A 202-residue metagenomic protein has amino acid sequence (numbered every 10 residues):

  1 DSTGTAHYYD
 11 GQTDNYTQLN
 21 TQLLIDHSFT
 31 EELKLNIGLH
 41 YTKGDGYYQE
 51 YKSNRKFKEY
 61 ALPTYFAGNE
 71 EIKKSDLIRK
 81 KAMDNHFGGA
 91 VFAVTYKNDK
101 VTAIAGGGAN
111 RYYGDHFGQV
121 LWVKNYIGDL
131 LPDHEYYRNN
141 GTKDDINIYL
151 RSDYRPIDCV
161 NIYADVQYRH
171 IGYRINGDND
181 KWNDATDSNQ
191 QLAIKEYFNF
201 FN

Functional and structural regions predicted by a protein language model:
A6-G11: Active-site rim elements
N15-A185, A193, F200-N202: Face-selective signature of the C-terminal outer-membrane beta-barrel domain
